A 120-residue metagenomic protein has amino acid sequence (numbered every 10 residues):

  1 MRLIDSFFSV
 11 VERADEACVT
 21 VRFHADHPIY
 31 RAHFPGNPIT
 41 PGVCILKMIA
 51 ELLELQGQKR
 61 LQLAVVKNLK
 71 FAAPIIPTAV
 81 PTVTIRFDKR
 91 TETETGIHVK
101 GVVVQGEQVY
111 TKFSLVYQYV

Functional and structural regions predicted by a protein language model:
M1-T40: Catalytic strand-loop segment that frames the active site of acyl-thioester-processing enzymes
D5-V11, L61-V66, Y110: A broad structural signal for short, well-ordered beta-strand segments within beta-sheet-rich domains
V10-R13, P74, R90, G106: Residue-level recognition of beta-strand microenvironments
V11, R22-H24, A72, D88 (+1 more regions): A structural detector for beta-sheet-dominated domains
C18-V21, L63, I97-V103: Short, well-ordered strand-loop elements centered on a beta-strand within folded domains, enriched for acidic residues
A50-K89, G96, S114: Hydrophobic beta-strand-centered segment that forms part of the acyl-chain substrate-binding groove
D88-V120: HotDog/MaoC-like acyl-thioester-processing domains
